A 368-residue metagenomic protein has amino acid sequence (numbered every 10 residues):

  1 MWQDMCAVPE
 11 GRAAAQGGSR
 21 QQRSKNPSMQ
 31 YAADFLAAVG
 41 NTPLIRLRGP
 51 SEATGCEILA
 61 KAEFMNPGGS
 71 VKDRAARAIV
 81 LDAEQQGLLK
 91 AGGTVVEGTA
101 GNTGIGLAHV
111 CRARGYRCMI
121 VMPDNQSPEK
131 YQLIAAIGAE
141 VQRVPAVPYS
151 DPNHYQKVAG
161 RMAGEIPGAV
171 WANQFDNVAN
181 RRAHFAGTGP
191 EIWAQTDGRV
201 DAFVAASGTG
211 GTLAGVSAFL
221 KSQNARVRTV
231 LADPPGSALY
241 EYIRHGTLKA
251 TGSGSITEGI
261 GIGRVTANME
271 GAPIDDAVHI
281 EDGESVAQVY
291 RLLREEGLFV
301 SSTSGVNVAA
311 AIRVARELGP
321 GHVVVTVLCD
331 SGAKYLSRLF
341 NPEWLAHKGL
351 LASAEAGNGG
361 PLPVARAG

Functional and structural regions predicted by a protein language model:
M1-A15, R20-G368: PLP-dependent amino-acid enzyme catalytic core
